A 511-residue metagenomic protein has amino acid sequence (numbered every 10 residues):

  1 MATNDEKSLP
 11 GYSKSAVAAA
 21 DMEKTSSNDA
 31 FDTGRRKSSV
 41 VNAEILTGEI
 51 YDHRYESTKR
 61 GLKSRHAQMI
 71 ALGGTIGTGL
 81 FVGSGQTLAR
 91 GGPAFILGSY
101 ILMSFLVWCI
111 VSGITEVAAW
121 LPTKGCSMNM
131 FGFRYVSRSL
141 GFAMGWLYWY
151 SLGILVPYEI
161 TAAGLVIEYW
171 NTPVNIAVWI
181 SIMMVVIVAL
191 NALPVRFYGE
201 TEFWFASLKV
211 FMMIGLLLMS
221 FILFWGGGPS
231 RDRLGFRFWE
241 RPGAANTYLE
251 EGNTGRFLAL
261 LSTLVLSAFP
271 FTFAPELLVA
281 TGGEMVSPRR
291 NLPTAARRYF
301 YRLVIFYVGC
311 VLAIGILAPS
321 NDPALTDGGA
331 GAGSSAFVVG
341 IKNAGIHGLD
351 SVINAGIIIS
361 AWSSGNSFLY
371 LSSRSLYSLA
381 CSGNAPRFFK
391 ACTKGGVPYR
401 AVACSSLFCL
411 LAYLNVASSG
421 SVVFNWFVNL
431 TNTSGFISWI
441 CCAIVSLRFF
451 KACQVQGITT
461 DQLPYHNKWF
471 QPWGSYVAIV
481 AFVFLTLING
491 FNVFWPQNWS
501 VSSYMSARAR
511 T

Functional and structural regions predicted by a protein language model:
M1-G85, A89-A94, V107-W108, S112: Membrane-interface "cap" regions at the ends of multi-pass membrane proteins
S27, N171-V174, S207-G348: Helix-loop-helix junctions that connect adjacent transmembrane segments in multi-pass membrane transporters
T58-K59, L80-T172, I176: Extracellular loop-to-transmembrane helix junctions
K124, L147-T161, A274-M285, H347-R387 (+1 more regions): Membrane-helix boundary/coupling elements in multi-pass transport proteins
S127-S137, T247-E250, A295, Y301-N366 (+1 more regions): TM-loop-TM module centered on a large, flexible mid-protein loop between adjacent transmembrane helices in multi-pass
N129-Y135, S139, E159-I180, L278-P288 (+5 more regions): Helix-loop-helix connectors at the membrane interface of multi-pass transporters/channels
A177-E240, A296-F300, V428-C441, S500-M505: Membrane-interface loop-to-helix entry segments
L234, A391-G396, W439-A509: C-terminal membrane-solvent junction of multi-pass transporters and transport-like membrane proteins
